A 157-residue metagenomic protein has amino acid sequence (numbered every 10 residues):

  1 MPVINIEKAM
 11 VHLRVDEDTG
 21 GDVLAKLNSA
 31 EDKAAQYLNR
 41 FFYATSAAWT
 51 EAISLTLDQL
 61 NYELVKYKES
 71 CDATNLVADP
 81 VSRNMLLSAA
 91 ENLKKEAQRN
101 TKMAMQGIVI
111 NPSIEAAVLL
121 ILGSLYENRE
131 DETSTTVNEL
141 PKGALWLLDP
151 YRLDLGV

Functional and structural regions predicted by a protein language model:
M1-V157: Divalent metal-cofactor coordination and adjacent catalytic microenvironments
